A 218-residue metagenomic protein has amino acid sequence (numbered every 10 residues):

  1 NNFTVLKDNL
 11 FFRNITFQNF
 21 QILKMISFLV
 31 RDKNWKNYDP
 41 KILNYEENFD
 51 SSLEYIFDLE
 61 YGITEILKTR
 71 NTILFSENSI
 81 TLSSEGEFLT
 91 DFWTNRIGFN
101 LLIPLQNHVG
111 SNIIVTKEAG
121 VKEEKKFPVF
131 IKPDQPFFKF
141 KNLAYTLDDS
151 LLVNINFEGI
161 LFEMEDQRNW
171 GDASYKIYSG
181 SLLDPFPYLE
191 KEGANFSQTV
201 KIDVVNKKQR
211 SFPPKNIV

Functional and structural regions predicted by a protein language model:
N1-D58, N112: Acidic-aromatic substrate-binding/catalytic surfaces of carbohydrate-active enzymes
N1-D8, L67-I73, A144-G159: Broad, structure-driven detector of short, well-ordered beta-strand segments within folded domains
L10-F11, I15-Q21, D58-I63, S84-D91 (+1 more regions): Secondary-structure transition/turn motif
V30-L89, E163-S179: Extended, loop-rich substrate-binding clefts of extracytoplasmic carbohydrate-active enzymes
Y55-F57, T69-N71, I80-L82, I97-F99 (+3 more regions): Hydrophobic residues positioned within well-ordered beta-strands of beta-sheet architectures
E60-I63, A144-I217: Beta-strand-rich recognition/accessory modules
T81-E158: Polysaccharide-binding surfaces and accessory modules of carbohydrate-active proteins
